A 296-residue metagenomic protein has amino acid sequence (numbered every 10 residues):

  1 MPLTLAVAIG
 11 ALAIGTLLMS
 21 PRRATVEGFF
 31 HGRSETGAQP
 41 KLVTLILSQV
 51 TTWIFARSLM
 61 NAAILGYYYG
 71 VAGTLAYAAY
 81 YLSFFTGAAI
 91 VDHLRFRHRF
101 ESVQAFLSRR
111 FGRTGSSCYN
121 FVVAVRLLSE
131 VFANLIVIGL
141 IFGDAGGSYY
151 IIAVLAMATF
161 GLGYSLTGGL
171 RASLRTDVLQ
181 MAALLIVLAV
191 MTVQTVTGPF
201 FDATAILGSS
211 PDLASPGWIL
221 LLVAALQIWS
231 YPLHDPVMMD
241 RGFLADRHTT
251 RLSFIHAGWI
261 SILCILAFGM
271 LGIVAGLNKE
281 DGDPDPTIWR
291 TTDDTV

Functional and structural regions predicted by a protein language model:
M1-A13, G73-F85, D212-L226: Alpha-helical transmembrane segments
M1-M60, S165-R171, M181, V187 (+1 more regions): Membrane-interface "cap" regions at the ends of multi-pass membrane proteins
I9, T52, Y80-F84, A124-L127 (+3 more regions): Residue-level recognition of pore/gate-forming positions within transmembrane alpha-helices of multi-pass
G15-R23, V131, L135, G139 (+6 more regions): Hydrophobic alpha-helical segments and their helix-loop junctions in multi-pass secondary transporters
H31-R99, L226, M238, F243 (+2 more regions): Membrane-interface helix-loop-helix modules in multi-pass membrane proteins
A38-V50, L82-S83, R113-R126, M157 (+3 more regions): Select transmembrane alpha-helical segments in multipass membrane proteins
P40-Q49, R109-Y119, Q180-T195, A257-L263: Small-residue-rich segments of transmembrane alpha-helices in multi-pass membrane proteins, especially helix faces
T74-S165, Q227-I228: Helix-loop-helix module between adjacent transmembrane segments
